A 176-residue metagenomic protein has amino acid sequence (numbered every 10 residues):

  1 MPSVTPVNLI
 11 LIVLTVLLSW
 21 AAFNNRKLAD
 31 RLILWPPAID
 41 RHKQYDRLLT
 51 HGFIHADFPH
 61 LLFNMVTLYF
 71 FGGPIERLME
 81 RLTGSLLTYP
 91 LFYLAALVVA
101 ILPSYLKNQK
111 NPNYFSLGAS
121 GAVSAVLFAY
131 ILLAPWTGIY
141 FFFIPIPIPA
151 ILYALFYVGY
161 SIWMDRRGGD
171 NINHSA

Functional and structural regions predicted by a protein language model:
M1-A176: A detector for small-residue-rich transmembrane helices and their helix-helix packing motifs
